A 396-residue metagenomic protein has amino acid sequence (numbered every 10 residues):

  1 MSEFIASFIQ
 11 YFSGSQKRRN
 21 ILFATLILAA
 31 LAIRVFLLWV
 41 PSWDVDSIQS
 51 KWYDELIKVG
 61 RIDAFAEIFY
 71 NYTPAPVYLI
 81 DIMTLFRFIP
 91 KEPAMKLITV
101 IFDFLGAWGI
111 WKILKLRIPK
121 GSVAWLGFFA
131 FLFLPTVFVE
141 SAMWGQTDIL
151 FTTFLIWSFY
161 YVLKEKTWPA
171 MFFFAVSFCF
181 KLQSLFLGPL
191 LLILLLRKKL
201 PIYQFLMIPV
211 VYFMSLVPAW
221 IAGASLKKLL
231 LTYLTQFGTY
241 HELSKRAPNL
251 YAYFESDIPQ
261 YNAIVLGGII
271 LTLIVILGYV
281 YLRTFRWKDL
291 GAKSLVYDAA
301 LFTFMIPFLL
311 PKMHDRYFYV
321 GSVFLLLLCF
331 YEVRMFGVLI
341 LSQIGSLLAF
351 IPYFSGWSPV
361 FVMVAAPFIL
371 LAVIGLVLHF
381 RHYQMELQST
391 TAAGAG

Functional and structural regions predicted by a protein language model:
S2-F8, F186-V210, I221: Perimembrane helix-loop-helix junctions
S2-I5, L37, W43, L229-Y251 (+4 more regions): Transmembrane helical bundles and short interhelical boundary loops of multi-pass, membrane-embedded
Q16-I48, V100, F133-P135, V210-A224 (+1 more regions): Transmembrane signal-anchor helices characteristic of membrane glycosylation enzymes that use polyprenol
R19-I21, A30, A107, L116 (+3 more regions): Aromatic/glycine/proline-enriched transmembrane-helix motif characteristic of membrane-embedded glycan-assembly enzymes
A30, A124-Y160, M171-Q183, Q343-S346: Membrane-embedded helix bundles of polyisoprenyl
V40-D54, E67-L79, H241-L250: Extracytoplasmic catalytic/substrate-binding loops of multi-pass membrane glycan-assembly enzymes
P74, Y78, F88-W108, P259-I270: Loop-to-helix entry region of an early transmembrane alpha helix in multi-pass inner-membrane enzymes
G109, L150-T167, F324-L325: Specific aromatic-rich, kink-prone transmembrane helix
